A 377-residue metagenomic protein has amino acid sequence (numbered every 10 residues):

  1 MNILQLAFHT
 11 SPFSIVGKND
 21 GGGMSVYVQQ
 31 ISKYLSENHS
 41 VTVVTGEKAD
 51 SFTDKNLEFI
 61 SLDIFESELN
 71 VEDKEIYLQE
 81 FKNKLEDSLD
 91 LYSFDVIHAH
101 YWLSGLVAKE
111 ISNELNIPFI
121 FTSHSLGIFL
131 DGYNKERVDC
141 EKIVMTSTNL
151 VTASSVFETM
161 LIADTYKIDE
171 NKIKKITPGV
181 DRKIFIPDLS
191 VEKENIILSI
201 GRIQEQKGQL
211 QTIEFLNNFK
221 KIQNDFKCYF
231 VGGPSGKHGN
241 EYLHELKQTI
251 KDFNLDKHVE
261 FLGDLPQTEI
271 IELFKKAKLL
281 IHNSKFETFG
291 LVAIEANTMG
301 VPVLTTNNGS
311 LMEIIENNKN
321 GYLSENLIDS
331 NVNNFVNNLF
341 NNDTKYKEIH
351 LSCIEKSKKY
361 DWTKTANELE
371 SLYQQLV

Functional and structural regions predicted by a protein language model:
M1-F52: N-terminal subdomain of nucleotide-sugar transferases
N2, V191-K207, I213-L216, Y229-V231: Conserved donor-binding/catalytic core segment of Leloir-type glycosyltransferases
F157, G179: Carbohydrate-associated surface elements
L243-L265: Nucleotide-activated donor-binding/catalytic signature segment of Leloir-type glycosyltransferases, i.e., the conserved
D264-L265, E272-A277: Short alpha-helical donor nucleotide-sugar binding micro-motif in glycosyltransferases
K285: Aromatic "clamp/platform" in nucleotide-sugar-dependent glycosyltransferases that forms part of the donor/acceptor
P302-T305: Short hydrophobic beta-strand element within catalytic cores of glycosyltransferases and related nucleotide-activated
N317-N318, Y322-D329, N338-D343: Conserved acidic donor-binding segment of nucleotide-sugar-dependent glycosyltransferases
